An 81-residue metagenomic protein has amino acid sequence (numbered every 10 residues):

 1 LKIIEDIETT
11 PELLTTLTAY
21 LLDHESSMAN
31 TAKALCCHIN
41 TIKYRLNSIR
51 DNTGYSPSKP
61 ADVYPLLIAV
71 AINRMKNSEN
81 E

Functional and structural regions predicted by a protein language model:
L1-E81: Cytosolic nucleotide-utilizing catalytic cores of signal-transduction proteins
